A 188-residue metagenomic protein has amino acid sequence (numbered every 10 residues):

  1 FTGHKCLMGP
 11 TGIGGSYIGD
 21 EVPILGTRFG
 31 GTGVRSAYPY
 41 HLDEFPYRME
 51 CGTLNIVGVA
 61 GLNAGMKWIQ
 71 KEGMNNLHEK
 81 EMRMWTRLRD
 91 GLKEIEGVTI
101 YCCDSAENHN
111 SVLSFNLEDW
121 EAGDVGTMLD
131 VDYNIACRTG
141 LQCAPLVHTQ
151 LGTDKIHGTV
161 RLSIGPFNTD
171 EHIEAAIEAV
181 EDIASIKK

Functional and structural regions predicted by a protein language model:
G3-L7, E21, L141-C143: Short, acidic/turn-prone active-site loops that include or flank metal/cofactor- and phosphate-binding residues
K5, C51, S114, G165: Glycine- and other small-residue-rich loops at beta-strand/loop junctions that grip anionic moieties
L7-G12, Y17-K80, T86: Active-site C-terminal subdomain of aminotransferase-like
I18, F115-D119, I164: Short beta-strand-to-loop capping motifs
P46, N108-V112, H157-R161: Short, solvent-exposed beta-strand edge segments and adjacent coil->beta transition regions
M82, T86, V98-P145, Q150-L151: Conserved PLP-binding catalytic core of the aspartate aminotransferase-like
V131-D132, H148-K188: PLP-dependent enzyme catalytic core of the Aspartate aminotransferase-like
